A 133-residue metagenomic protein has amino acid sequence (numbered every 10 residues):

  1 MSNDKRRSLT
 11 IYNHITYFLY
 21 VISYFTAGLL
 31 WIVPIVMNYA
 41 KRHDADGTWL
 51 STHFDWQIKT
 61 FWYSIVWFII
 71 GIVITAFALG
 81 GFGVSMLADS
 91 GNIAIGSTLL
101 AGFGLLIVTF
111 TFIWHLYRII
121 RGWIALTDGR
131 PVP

Functional and structural regions predicted by a protein language model:
M1-T26, L30-W62, Y117-P133: Membrane-interface extramembranous regions at the lipid-water interface
N3-R6, G71-T109: Membrane-helix interface segments in multi-pass membrane proteins
I11-H14, F18, L29, K59 (+1 more regions): Alpha-helical transmembrane segments of integral membrane proteins
W31-M37, I65, A78, F82-S85: Hydrophobic alpha-helical segments
T60-T75: Hydrophobic alpha-helical transmembrane segments in multi-pass membrane proteins
